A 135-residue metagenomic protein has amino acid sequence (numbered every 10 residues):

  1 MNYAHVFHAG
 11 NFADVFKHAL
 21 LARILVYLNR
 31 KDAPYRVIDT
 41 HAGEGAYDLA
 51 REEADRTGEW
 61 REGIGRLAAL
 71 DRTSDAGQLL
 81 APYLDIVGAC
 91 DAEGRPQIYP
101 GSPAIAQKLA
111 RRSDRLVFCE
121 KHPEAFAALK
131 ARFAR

Functional and structural regions predicted by a protein language model:
M1-A9, H18, G43, V87 (+2 more regions): Generic alpha-helix detector with strongest preference for long hydrophobic helices that associate with membranes
M1-D32, D48, E52-E62, L70: Class I SAM-dependent methyltransferase Rossmann-like catalytic core, especially the SAM/SAH-binding loop
Y35-R36, E44-R135: Class I S-adenosyl-L-methionine-dependent methyltransferase module
